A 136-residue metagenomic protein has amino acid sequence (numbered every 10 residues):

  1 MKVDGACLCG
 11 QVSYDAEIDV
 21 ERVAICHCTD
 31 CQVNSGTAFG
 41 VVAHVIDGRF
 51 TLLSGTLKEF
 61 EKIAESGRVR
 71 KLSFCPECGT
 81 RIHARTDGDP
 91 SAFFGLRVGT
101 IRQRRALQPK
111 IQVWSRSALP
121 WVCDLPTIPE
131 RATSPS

Functional and structural regions predicted by a protein language model:
M1-S136: A short Gly-Trp-Pro
